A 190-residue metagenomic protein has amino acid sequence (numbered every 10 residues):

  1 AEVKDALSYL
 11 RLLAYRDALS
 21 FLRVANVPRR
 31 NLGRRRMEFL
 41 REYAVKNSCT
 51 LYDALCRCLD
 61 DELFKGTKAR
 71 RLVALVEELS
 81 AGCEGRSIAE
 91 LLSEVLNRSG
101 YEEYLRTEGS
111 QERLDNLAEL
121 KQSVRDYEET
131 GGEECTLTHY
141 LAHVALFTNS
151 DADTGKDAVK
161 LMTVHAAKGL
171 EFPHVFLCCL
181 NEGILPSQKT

Functional and structural regions predicted by a protein language model:
K4-T190: Conserved helicase C-terminal RecA-like lobe
